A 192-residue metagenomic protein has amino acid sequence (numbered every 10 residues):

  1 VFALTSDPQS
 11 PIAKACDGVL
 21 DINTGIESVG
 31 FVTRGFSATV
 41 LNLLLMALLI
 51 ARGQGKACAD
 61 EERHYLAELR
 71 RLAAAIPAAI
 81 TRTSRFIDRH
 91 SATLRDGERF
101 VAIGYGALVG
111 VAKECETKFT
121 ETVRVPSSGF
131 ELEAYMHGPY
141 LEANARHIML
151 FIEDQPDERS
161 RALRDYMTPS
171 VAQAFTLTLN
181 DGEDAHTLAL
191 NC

Functional and structural regions predicted by a protein language model:
V1-C192: A SIS-like phosphosugar-recognition module
